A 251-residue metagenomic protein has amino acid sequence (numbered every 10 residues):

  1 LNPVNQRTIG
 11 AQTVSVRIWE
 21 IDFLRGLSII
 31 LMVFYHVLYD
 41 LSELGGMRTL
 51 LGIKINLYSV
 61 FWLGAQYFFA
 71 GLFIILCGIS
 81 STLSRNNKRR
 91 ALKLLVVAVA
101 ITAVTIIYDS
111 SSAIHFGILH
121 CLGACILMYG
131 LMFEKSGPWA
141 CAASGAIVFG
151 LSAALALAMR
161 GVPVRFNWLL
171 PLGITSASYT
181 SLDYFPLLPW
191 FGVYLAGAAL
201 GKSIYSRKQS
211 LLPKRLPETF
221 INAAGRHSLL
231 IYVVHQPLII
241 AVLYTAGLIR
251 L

Functional and structural regions predicted by a protein language model:
L1-L251: Alpha-helical transmembrane segments and their immediate juxtamembrane cytosolic regions
